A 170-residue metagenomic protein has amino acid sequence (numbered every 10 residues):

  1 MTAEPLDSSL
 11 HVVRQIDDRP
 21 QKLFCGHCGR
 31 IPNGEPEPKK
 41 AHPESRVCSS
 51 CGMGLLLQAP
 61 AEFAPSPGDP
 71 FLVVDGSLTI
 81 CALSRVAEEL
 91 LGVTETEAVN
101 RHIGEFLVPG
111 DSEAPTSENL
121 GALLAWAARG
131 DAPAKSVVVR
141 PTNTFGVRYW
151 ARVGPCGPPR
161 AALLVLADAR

Functional and structural regions predicted by a protein language model:
A3-V47, G54, G68-R170: Sensory/regulatory domains in signal-transduction proteins
G52-P65: Short metal-binding segments enriched for Cys and/or His
